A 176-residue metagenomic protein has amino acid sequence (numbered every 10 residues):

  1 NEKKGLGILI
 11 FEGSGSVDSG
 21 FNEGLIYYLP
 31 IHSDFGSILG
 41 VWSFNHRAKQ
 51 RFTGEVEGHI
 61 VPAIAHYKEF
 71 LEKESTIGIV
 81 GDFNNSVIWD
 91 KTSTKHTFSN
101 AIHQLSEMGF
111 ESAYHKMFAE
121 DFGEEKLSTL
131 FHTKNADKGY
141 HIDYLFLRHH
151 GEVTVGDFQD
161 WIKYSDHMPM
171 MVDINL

Functional and structural regions predicted by a protein language model:
N1, G13-N22, G109-K116, E152-D160: Short secondary-structure junctions
N1-A48: Structured beta-strand-rich core segments of catalytic domains in phosphoester-bond hydrolases
N1-K3, F21-L25, A136-G139, I162-D166: A short catalytic or substrate-binding loop motif that flags glycine-/basic-rich loops and adjacent residues that bind
E2-V17, S33, E124-E125, F131-V153 (+1 more regions): Conserved beta strand-loop-helix elements of the APE1-like EEP
S43, F83, M168: Active-site metal-binding loops of divalent metal-dependent hydrolases
R47-V56: Acidic/histidine-rich helix-loop elements that form or flank divalent-metal/phosphate-binding sites at the catalytic
E57-I142: Metal-dependent phosphoesterases centered on the DNase I-like endonuclease/exonuclease/phosphatase
K163-L176: Surface polyanion/phosphate-binding segment centered on an Asp-His-Pro turn
